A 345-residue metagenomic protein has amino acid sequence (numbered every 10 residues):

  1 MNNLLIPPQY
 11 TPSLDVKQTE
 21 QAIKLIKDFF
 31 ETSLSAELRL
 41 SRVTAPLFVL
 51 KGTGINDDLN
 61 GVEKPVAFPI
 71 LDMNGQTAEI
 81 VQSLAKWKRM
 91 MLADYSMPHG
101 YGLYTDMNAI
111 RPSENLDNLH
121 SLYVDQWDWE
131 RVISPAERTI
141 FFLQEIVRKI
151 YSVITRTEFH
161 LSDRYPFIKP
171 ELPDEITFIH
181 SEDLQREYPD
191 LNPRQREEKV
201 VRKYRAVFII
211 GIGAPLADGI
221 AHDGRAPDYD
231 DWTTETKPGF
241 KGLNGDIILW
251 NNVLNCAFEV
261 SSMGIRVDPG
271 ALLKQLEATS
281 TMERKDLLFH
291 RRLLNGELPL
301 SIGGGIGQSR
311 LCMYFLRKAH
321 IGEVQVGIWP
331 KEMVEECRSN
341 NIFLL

Functional and structural regions predicted by a protein language model:
N2-L122, D128-V132: Class II aminoacyl-tRNA synthetase-like tRNA-binding/catalytic domains
Q21, L25, F29, R138-E145 (+3 more regions): Generic recognition of stable, solvent-exposed alpha-helical segments in well-folded globular domains
L34-S41, I150-L161, A319: A generic secondary-structure signal for well-formed alpha-helical elements
V43, G52-N56, I168-I179, P330: N-terminal pre-domains immediately preceding structured catalytic cores
M90, L116, T139-F141, G219 (+2 more regions): Short acidic, gly/pro-rich beta-turn/loop elements at beta-sheet edges and active-site/ligand-binding grooves
G100, T105-K199: Extended, charged alpha-beta segments that form solvent-exposed binding/catalytic grooves in nucleic-acid-handling
I110, S181-L345: A translation/RNA-centric and nucleic-acid-associated enzymatic feature enriched in Class II aminoacyl-tRNA synthetases
